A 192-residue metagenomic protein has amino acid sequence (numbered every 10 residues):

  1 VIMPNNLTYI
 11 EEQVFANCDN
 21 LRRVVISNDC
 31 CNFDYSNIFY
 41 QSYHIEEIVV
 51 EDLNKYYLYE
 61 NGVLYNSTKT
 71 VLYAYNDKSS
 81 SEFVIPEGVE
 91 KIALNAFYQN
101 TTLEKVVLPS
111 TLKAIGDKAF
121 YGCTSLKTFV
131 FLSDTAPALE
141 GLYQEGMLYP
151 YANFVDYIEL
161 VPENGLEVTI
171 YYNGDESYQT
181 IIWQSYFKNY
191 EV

Functional and structural regions predicted by a protein language model:
V1-Y9, C18-F33, S42-T70, Y75-K91 (+4 more regions): Structural signature of tandem-repeat unit edges
Y35-S36, L94: DNA replication sliding-clamp ring fold and its partner-interaction surfaces
I38-Y40, L64, Y121, L142-Y149: A structural signal for leucine-rich repeat
S80-G88, Q144-Y149, Y186: Short, polar loop/linker segments at the starts of domains and inter-domain junctions
G146-V192: Extracellular/surface-exposed low-complexity segments
